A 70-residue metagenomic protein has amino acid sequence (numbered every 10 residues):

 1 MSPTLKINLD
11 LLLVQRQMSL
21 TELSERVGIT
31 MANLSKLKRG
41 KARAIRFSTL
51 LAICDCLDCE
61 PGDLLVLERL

Functional and structural regions predicted by a protein language model:
M1-M18: A short, Lys/Arg-rich alpha-helix, primarily the initiator
L5-I7, R46-L50: Short alpha-helical elements of helix-turn-helix
D10, T21, L51: Residues within the helices of the helix-turn-helix
L13, S24, C54: The alpha-helix within a helix-turn-helix
V14, G28, R39, R69: Residue-level detection of the helix-turn-helix DNA-binding "recognition helix"
Q17-K36: Short alpha-helical DNA-recognition segment
K36, R43, D55, L65-L70: Short, charged recognition helix plus adjacent turn of helix-turn-helix-like nucleic-acid-binding domains
S48-D63: DNA major-groove recognition helix of helix-turn-helix/homeodomain DNA-binding modules
